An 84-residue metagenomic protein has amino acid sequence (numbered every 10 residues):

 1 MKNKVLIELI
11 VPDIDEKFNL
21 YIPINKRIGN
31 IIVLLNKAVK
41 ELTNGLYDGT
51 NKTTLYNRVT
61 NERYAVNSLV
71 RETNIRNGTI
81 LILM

Functional and structural regions predicted by a protein language model:
K2-M84: Ubiquitin system architectures
